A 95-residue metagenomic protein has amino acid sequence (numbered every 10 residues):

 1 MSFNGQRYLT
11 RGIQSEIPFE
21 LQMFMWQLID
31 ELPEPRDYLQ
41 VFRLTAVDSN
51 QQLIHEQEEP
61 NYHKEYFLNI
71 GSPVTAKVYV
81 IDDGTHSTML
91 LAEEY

Functional and structural regions predicted by a protein language model:
M1-N69: N-terminal "domain-start" segment
E59-Y95: Short, compact, well-ordered microdomains
